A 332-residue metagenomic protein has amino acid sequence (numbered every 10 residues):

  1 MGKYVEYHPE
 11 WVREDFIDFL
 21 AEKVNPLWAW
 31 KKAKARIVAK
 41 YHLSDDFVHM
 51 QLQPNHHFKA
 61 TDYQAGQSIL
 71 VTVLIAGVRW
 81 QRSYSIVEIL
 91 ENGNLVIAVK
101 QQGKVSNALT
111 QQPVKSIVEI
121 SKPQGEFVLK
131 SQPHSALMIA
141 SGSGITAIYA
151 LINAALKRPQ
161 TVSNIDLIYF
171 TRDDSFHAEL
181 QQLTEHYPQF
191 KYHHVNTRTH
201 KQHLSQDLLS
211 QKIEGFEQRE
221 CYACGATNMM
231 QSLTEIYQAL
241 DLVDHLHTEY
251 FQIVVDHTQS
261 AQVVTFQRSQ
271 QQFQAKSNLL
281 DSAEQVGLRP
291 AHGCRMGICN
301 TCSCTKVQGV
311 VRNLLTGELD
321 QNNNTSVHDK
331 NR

Functional and structural regions predicted by a protein language model:
M1-W30: A eukaryote-biased signal for short, well-structured alpha-helical docking elements
A21-I117, H134-S135, T171-R172: Ferredoxin-reductase
A65-Q67, V255-Q262, I298-N300: A short, compositionally biased
K104-S260, T265: FNR/FR-type flavoprotein reductase catalytic core
S260-A291: C-terminal accessory/binding modules appended to enzymatic or scaffolding proteins
E284, L288-T316, D320-R332: Local cysteine-cluster metal-coordination motifs and their immediate loop/turn environment, predominantly Fe-S cluster
